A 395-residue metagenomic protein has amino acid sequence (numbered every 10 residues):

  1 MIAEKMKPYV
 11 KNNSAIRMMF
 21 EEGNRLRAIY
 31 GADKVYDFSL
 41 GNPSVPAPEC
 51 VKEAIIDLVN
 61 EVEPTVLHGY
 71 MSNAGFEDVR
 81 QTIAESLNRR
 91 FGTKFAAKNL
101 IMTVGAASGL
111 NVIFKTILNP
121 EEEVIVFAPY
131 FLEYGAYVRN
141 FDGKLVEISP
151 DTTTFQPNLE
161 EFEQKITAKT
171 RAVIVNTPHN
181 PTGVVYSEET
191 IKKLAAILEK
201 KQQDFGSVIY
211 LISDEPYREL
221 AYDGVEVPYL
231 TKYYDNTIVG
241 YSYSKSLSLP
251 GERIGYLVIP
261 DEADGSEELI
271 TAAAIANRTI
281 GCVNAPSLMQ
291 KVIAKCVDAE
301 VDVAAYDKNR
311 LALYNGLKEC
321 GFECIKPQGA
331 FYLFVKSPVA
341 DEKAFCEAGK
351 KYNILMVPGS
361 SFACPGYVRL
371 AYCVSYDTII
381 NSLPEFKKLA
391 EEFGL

Functional and structural regions predicted by a protein language model:
M1-M19, R27-N60, A74, D78 (+1 more regions): PLP-dependent class I/II
E22: Short beta-strand-loop-alpha-helix junction that forms the active-site gateway of nucleic-acid-processing nucleases
E63: Alpha-helical substrate-binding/gating segment
V66-L67: Pre-Walker A segment
